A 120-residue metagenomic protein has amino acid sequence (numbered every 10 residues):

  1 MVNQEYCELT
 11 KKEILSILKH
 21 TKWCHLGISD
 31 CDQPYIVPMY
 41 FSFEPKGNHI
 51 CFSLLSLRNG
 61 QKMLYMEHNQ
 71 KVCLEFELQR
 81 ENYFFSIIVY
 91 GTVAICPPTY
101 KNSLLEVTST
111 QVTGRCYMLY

Functional and structural regions predicted by a protein language model:
M1-E5, L78-Y120: Charged, gly/pro-rich active-site loop segments
M1-K19: Extreme N-terminal tail/first-helix region
T10-K12, M39, N59-Q61: A generic local structural motif
T21-R58, L74: Short beta-strand segments
K22-C24, V37, N48-I50, H68-V72 (+2 more regions): A generic structural signal for short beta-strands and their flanking turns/coil linkers
L55-G60, S109-Q111: Secondary-structure transition/turn motif
Q61-K62, C73, E77: Cyclic nucleotide-binding regulatory domains
M63-E67: Surface-exposed connector loops and short turns at secondary-structure junctions
